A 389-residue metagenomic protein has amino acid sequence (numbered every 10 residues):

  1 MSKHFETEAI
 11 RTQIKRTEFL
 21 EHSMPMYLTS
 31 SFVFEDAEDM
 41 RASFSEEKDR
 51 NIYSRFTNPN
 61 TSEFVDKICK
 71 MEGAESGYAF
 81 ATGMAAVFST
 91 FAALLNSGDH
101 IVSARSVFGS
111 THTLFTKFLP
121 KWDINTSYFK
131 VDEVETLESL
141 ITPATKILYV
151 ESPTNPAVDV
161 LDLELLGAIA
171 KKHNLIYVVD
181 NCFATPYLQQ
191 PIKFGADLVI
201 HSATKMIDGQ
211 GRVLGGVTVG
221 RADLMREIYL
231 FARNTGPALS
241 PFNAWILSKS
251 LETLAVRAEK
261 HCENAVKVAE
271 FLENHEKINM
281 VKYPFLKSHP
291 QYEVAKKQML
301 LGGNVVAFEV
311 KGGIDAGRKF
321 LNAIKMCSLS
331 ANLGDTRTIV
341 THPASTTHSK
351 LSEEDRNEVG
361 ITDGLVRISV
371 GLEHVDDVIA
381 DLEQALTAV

Functional and structural regions predicted by a protein language model:
M1-N58: N-terminal "arm"/small-domain region of PLP-dependent enzymes with the aminotransferase-like
A9-I14, S76-H275: Conserved PLP-enzyme active-site core in the AAT-like
A9-P25, D315-D355: C-terminal core of ALDH-fold dehydrogenases
E35-D36, M40, K48, F56 (+2 more regions): Active-site C-terminal subdomain of aminotransferase-like
E35-D36, T82, E133, H374: Alpha-helix N-cap recognition
D36-A85, S110-K117: Conserved N-terminal alpha-helix of the aminotransferase class I/II PLP-enzyme fold
T116-K117, N125-S127, S139, P143 (+1 more regions): PLP-dependent enzyme catalytic core of the Aspartate aminotransferase-like
F118-P120, N234, A323-M326, E383-T387: Short, solvent-exposed amphipathic alpha-helical segments in soluble enzyme and RNA/protein-processing domains
